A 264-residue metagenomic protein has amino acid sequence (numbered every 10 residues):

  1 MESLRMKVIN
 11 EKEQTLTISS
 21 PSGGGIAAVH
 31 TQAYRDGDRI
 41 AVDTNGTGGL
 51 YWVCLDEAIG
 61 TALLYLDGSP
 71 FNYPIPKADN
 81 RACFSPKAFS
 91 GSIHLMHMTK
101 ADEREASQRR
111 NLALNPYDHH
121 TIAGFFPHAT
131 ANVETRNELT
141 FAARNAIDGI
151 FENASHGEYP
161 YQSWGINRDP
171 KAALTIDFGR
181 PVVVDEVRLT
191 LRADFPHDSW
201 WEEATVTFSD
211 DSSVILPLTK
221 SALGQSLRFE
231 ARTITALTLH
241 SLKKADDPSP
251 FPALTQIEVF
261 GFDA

Functional and structural regions predicted by a protein language model:
M1-A41, G48-D177, P196-S199: Disordered, acidic Ser/Thr/Pro-rich linker "stalks" and the adjacent N-terminal cap of the next globular domain
R35, G46, V182-V184, S199-W201 (+1 more regions): Short proline/glycine-enriched turn/loop motifs at strand-loop junctions of beta-rich domains
I40-V42, E186-V187, L239: Hydrophobic beta-strand segments within beta-rich accessory/binding domains
N45, N132-E134, G179, H240-L242 (+1 more regions): Structured loops at beta-to-helix junctions and adjacent beta-edge loops in soluble globular domains
R168-K171, D194-A264: Trp- and acidic/polar-enriched beta-sheet ligand-binding modules for extracellular glycan and matrix recognition
L174-V183, F229-T233: Extracellular and analogous surface-interaction loops
V182-P196: A short beta-strand element within beta-rich, extracytoplasmic domains of secreted/secretory-pathway proteins
